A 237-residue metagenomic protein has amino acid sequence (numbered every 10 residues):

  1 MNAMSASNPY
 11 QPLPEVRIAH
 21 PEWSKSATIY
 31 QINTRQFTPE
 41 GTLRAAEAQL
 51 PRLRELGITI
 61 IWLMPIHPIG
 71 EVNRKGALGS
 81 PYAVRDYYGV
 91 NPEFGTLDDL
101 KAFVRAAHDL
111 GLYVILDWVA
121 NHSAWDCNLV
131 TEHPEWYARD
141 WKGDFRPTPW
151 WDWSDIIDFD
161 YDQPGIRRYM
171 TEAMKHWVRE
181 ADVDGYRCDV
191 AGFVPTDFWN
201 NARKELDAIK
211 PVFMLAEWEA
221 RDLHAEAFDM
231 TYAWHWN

Functional and structural regions predicted by a protein language model:
N2-Y113, N121-H122, D189: N-terminal structural segment of carbohydrate-active enzymes
A3-P12, E172, R179, D189-N237: Active-site-proximal helices and loops of the catalytic beta/alpha 8
K25-S26, G57-T59, H108-L112, D182-D184 (+3 more regions): Short, well-ordered coil/turn segments that N-cap beta-strands
Q49, D99-F103, I166-W177, F198 (+1 more regions): Alpha-helical packing segments of well-folded alpha/beta enzyme cores
E71-V84, A120-P149, K204, E226-N237: Aromatic- and acidic-residue-enriched segments that line the glycan-binding/catalytic groove of carbohydrate-active
L116, H122-S123, V194: Catalytic P-loop NTPase motifs of RecA-like helicase/translocase cores
A124-A181, R187, A191-G192: Active-site-adjacent "subsite" loops/lids of carbohydrate-active enzymes
